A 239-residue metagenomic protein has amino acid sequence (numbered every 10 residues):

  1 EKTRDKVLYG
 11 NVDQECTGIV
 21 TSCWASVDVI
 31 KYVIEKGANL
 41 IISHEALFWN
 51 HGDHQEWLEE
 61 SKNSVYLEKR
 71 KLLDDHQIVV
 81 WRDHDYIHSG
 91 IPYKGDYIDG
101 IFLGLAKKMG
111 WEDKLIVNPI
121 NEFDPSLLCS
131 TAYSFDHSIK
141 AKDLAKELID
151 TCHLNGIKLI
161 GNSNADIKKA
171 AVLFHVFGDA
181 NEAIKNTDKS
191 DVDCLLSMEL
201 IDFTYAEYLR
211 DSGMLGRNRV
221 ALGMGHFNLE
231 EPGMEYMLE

Functional and structural regions predicted by a protein language model:
E1-E239: Active-site catalytic microenvironments in core metabolic enzymes, especially phosphate/sugar-handling
